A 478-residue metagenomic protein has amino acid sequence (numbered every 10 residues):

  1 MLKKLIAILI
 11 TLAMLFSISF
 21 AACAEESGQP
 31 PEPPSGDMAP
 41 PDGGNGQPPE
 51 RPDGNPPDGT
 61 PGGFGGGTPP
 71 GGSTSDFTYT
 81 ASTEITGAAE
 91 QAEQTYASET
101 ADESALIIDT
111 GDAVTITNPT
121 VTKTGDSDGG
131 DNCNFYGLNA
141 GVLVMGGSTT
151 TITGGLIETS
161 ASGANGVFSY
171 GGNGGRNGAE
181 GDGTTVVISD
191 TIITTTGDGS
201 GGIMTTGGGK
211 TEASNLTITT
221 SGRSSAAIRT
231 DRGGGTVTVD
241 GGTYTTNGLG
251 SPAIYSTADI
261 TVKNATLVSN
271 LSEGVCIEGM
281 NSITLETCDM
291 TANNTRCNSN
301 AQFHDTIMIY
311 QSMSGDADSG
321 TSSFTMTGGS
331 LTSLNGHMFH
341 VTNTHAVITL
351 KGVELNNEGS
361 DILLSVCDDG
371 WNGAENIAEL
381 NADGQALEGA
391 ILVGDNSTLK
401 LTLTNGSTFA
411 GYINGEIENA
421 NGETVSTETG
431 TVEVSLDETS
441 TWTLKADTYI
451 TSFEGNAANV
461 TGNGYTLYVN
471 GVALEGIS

Functional and structural regions predicted by a protein language model:
L2-A24: Sec-dependent N-terminal signal peptides of Gram-positive bacterial secreted proteins and lipoproteins
A24-F77, N173-E180, M313-G315: Disordered, low-complexity segments in secreted/periplasmic proteins that are enriched in proline
S75-E93, I108-D126, L138-T159, F168-T196 (+10 more regions): Surface-exposed loop/turn motifs in large extracellular/passenger domains
A97-T110: Beta-strand-rich domains and repeat architectures in extracellular enzymes and scaffolds, especially beta-propellers
G130-C133, G137: Feature marking well-ordered beta-strand scaffolds used for ligand recognition
G464-I477: Extracellular, surface-exposed repeat architectures
